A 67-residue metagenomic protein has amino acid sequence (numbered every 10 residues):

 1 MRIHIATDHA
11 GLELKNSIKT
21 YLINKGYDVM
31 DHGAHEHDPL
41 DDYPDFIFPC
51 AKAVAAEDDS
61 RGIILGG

Functional and structural regions predicted by a protein language model:
R2-Y21: N-terminal beta1-alpha1 ligand-phosphate binding loop
T7, L65-G67: Glycine-rich beta-strand-to-loop/alpha-helix junction loops that act as flexible
H9, E13, D38-D45: Residues at secondary-structure transition points
T20-V29: Short helix-loop-beta junction
D28-L40: A short beta-strand-loop structural module common to alpha/beta enzyme folds
D45-I64: Short, structured active-site "lid" loops
